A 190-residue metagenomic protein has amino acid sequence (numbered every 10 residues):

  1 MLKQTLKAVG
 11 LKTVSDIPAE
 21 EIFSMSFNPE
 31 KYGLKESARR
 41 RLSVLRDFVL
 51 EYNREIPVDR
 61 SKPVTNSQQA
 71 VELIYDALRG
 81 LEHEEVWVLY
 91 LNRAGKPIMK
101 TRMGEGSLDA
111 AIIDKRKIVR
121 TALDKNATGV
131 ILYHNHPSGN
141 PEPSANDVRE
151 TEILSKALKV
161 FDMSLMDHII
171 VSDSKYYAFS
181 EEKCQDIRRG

Functional and structural regions predicted by a protein language model:
M1, M25, M99, M103 (+1 more regions): Detector for methionine-enriched segments
M1-R60: Long amphipathic alpha-helical segments
Q4, Q68-Q69, Q185: Residue-identity detector for glutamine
E30, V88, S174-K175: Intrinsically disordered, low-complexity segments enriched in small/polar residues
L34-R41, F48, E72, G104-G190: Active-site-proximal loop/helix of nucleotide/amide-processing enzymes and allied scaffolds
V44-K117, T121: Glycine-rich, small/polar surface segments that engage phosphate groups of diverse ligands
